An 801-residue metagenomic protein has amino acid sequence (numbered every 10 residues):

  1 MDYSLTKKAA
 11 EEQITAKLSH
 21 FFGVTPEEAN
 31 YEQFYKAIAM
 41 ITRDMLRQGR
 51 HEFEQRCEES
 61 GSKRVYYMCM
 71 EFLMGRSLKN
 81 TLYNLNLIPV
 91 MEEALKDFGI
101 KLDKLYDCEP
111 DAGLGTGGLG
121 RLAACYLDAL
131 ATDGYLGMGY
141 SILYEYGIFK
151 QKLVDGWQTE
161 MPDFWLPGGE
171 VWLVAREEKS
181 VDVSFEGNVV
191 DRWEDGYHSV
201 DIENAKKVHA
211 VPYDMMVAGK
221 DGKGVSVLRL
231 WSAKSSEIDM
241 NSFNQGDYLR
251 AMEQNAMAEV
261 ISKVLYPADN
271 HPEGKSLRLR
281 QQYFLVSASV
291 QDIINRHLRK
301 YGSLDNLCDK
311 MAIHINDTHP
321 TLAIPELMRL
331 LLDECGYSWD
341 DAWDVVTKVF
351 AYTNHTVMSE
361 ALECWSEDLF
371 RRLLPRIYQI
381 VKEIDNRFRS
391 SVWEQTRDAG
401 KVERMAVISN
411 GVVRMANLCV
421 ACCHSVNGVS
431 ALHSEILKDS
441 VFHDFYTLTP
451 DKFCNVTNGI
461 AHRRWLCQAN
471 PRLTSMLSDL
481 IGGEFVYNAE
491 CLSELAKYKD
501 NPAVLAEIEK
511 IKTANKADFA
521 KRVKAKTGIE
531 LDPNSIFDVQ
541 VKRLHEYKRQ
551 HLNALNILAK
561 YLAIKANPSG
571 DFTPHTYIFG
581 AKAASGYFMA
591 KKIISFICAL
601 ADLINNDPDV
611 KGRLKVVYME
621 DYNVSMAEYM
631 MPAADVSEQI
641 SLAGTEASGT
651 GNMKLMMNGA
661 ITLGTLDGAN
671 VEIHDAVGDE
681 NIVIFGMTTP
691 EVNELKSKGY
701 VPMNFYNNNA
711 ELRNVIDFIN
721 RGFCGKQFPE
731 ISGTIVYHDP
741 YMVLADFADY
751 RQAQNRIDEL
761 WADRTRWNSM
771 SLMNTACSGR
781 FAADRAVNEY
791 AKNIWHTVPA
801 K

Functional and structural regions predicted by a protein language model:
M1-K801: A conserved ligand/cofactor-binding region detector
